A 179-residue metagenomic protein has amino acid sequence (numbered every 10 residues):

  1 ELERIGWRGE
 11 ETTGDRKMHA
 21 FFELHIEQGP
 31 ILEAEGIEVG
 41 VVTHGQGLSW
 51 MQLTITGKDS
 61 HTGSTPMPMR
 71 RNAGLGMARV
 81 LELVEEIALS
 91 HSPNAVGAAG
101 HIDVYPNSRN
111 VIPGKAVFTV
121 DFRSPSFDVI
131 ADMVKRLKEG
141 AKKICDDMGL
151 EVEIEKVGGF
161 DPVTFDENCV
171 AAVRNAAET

Functional and structural regions predicted by a protein language model:
E1-T43, L81-E86, E155, G159-T179: Active-site-adjacent substrate-binding region of metalloamidase/peptidase-like peptide-processing proteins
K17, Q46-L48, P113-K115: Short, solvent-exposed loop/turn segments at the edges of secondary structure
M18-F22, S49-M51, A95: A generic secondary-structure signal marking the coil-to-beta-strand transition
A20, T56-T62: Glycine/charged-rich beta-loop-alpha catalytic/anionic-binding loops adjacent to active sites
I26-P30, S49, D59, S126: Glycine-rich beta-alpha junction loops
T43-G57, N175: Acidic-glycine-rich active-site phosphate/pyrophosphate-binding loop
Q52, T62-T65, N72-T179: Metal-dependent amide/peptide-bond hydrolase catalytic core, centered on the "pita-bread" metallohydrolase fold
